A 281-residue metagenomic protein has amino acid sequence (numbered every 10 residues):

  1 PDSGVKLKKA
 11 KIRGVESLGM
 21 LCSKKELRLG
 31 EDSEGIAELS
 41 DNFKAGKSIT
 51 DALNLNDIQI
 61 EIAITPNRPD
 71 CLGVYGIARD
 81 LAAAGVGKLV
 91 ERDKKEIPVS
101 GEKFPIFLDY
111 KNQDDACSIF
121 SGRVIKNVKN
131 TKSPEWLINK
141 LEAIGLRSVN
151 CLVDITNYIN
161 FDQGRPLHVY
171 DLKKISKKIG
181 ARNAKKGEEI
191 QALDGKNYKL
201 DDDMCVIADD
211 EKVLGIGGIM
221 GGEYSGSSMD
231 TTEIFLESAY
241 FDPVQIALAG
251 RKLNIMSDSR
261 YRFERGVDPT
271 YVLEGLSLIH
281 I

Functional and structural regions predicted by a protein language model:
P1-L278: RNA/tRNA-interacting regions in translation and RNA-turnover enzymes
